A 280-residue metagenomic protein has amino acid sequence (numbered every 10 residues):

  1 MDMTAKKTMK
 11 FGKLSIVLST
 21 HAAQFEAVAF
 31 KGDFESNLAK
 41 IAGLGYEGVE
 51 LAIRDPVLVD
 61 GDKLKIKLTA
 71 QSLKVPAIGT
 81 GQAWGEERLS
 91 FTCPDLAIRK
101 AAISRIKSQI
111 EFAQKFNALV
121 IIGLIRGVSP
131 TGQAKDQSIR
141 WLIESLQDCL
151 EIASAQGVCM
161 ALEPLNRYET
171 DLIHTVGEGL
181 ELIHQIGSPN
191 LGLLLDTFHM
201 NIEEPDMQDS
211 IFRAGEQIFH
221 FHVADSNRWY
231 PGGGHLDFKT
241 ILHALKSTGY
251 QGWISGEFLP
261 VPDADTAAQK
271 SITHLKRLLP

Functional and structural regions predicted by a protein language model:
M1-Q114, S188, E216, V261 (+1 more regions): N-terminal pre-domain/capping segments
G12-L18, V49-L51, V75-T80, V120-I122 (+4 more regions): Hydrophobic faces of well-ordered beta-strands that scaffold small-molecule active sites in alpha/beta enzyme cores
H21-K31, S90-A97, Q133, E169 (+5 more regions): Gly/Pro-rich active-site loop or hairpin
E35-A39, G61-I66, I106-I110, I143-L150 (+4 more regions): Generic structural signal for well-ordered alpha-helices, preferentially at hydrophobic/aromatic core positions
I41, V49, L68, A102 (+9 more regions): Conserved, mostly hydrophobic/aromatic
R54, I125, L165, S226 (+1 more regions): Flexible loop residues that form catalytic and substrate-binding hotspots at small-molecule/glycan-binding clefts
L89-G192: Active-site acidic/histidine proton-transfer and metal-coordination neighborhood in alpha/beta enzyme cores
